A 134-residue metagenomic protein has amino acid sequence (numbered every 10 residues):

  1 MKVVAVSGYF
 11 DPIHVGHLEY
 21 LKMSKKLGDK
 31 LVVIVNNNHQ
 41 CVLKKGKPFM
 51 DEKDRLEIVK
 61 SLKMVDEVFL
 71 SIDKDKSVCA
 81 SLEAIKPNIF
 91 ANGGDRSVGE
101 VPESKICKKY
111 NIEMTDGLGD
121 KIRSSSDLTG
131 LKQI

Functional and structural regions predicted by a protein language model:
M1-I134: Nucleotidyltransferase catalytic core that binds NTPs
